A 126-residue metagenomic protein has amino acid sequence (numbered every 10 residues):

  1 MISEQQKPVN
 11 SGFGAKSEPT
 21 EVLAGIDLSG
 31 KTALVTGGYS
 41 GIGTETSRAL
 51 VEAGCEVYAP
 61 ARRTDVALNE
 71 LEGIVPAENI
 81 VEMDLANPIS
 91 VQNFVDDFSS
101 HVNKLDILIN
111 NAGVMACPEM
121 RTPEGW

Functional and structural regions predicted by a protein language model:
M1-T32: Non-catalytic terminal and boundary segments that flank Rossmann-like NAD(P)-dependent oxidoreductase
T32, Y39-S40: Conserved glycine-rich cofactor-binding loop
T36, L105-G113: Rossmann-fold scaffold of SDR-type NAD(P)-dependent oxidoreductases
S40, G113-A116: Flexible cofactor-recognition loop at the NAD(P)H-binding site of Rossmann-like short-chain dehydrogenase/reductase
G43-T44: N-terminal Rossmann-fold NAD(P) dinucleotide-binding loop
A53-L68: Conserved glycine-rich Rossmann-like NAD(P)H-binding loop of the short-chain dehydrogenase/reductase
V81-D96: The beta1-alpha1 cofactor-binding region of Rossmann-like NAD(H)/NADP(H)-dependent oxidoreductases
C117-W126: Short alpha-helical oligomerization interface
